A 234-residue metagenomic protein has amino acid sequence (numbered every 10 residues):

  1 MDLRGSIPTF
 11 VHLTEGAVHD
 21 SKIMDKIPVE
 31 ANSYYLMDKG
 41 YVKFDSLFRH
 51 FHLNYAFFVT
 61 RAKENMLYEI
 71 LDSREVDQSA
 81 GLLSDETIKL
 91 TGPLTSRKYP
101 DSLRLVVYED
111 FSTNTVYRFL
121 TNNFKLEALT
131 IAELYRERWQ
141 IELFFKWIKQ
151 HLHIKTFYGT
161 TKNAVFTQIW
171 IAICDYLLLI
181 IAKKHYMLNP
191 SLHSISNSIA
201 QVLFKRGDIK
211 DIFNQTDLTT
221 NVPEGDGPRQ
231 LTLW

Functional and structural regions predicted by a protein language model:
M1-W234: Single, function-defining residue in the core of a domain
